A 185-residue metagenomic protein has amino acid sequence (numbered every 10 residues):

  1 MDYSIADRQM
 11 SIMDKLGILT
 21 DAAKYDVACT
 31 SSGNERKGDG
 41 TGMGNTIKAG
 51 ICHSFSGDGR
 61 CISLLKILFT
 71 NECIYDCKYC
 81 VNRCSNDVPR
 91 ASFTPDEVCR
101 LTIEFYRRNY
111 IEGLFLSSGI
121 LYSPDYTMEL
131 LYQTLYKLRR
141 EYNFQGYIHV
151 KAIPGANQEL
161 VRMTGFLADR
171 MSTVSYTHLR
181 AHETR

Functional and structural regions predicted by a protein language model:
M1-E72: Flexible, acidic/Gly-rich N-terminal and inter-domain linker regions that tether and position cofactor-handling modules
L65, L114, I148-V150, M171-T173: Hydrophobic faces of well-ordered beta-strands that scaffold small-molecule active sites in alpha/beta enzyme cores
L65-I67, D96-R107: Short, charged beta->alpha transition segments
I67-D96: Canonical Radical SAM [4Fe-4S] cluster-binding loop centered on the CxxxCxxC motif and its immediate flanking residues
D87-C99, D125-L130, K137-R170: Canonical radical SAM enzyme core domain
L114-Q133: Conserved glycine-rich "GG(E/T)P / GGGxP" loop and the immediately following alpha-helix in the radical SAM core
G119-L121, K151-G155, Y176: Active-site beta-loop-alpha junctions enriched in small/polar residues
T177-R185: Conserved small/polar residues in nucleotide/adenosyl-binding loops
